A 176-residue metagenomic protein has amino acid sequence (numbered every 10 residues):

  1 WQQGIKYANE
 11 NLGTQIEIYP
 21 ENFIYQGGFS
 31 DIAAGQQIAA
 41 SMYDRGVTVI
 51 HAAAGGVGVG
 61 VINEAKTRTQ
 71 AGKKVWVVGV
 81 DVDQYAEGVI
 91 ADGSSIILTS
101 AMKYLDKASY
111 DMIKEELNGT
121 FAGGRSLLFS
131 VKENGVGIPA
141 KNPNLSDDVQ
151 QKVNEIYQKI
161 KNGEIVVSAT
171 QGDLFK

Functional and structural regions predicted by a protein language model:
W1-K176: A residue-level marker of the well-folded mature domains of exported/periplasmic proteins
